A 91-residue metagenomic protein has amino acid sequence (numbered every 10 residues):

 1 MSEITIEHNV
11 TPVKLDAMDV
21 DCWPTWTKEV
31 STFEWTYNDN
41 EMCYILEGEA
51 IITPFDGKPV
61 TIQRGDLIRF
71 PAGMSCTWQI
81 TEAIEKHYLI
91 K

Functional and structural regions predicted by a protein language model:
S2-E3, H8, M18, C22-P24 (+1 more regions): Double-stranded beta-helix
T11-P12, D19-N38, P71-A72: Conserved short histidine dyad/triad with adjacent acidic residue
F33-Y37, P54, V60-T61, Q79-I80: Short histidine-centered beta-strand/loop micro-motifs that create catalytic or ligand/metal-coordination sites
W35, I52, K86-Y88: Short hydrophobic/aromatic-rich beta-strand segments that constitute the beta-sheet cores of beta-sandwich/beta-barrel
Y37-I52: Short, conserved beta-strand element in jelly-roll/cupin
D56-A72: Short acidic-glycine-tyrosine-enriched beta hairpin
A72-K91: Ligand-binding loop in jelly-roll beta-barrel domains
